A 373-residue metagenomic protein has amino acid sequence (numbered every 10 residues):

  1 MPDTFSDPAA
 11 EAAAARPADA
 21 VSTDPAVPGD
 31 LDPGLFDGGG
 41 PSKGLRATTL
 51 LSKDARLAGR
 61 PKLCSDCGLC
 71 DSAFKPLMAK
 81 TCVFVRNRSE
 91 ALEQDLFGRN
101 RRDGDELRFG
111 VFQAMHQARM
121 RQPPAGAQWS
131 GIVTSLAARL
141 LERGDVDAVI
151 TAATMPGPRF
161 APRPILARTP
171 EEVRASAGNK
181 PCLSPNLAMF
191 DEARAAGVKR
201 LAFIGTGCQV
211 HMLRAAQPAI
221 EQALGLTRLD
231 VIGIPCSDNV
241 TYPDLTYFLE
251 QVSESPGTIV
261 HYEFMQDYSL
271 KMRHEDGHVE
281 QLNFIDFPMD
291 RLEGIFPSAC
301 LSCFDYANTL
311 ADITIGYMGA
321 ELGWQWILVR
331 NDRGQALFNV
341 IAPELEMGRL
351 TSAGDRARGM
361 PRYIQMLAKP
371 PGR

Functional and structural regions predicted by a protein language model:
M1-K53, S253-H274: A broadly conserved sequence feature marking short terminus-proximal activation segments in nucleic acid-centric
D3-A10, D71, E90-R373: Iron-sulfur-associated redox domains of electron-transfer enzymes in respiratory and anaerobic energy metabolism
A20-T23, L63, L229, N339: Hydrophobic transmembrane signal anchors and adjacent membrane-proximal interface regions, especially in viral
A26-G98, N308, I313: Iron-sulfur cluster-binding cysteine motifs and their immediate structural context in ferredoxin-like electron-transfer
